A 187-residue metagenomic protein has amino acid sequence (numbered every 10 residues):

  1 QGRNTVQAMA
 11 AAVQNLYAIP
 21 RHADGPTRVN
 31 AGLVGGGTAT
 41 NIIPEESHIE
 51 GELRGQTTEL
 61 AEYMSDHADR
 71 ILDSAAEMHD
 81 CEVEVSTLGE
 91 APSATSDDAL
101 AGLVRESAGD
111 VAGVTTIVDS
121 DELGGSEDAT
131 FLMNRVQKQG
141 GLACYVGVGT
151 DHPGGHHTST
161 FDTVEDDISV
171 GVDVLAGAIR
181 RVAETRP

Functional and structural regions predicted by a protein language model:
Q7-P187: Metal-dependent amide/peptide-bond hydrolase catalytic core, centered on the "pita-bread" metallohydrolase fold
